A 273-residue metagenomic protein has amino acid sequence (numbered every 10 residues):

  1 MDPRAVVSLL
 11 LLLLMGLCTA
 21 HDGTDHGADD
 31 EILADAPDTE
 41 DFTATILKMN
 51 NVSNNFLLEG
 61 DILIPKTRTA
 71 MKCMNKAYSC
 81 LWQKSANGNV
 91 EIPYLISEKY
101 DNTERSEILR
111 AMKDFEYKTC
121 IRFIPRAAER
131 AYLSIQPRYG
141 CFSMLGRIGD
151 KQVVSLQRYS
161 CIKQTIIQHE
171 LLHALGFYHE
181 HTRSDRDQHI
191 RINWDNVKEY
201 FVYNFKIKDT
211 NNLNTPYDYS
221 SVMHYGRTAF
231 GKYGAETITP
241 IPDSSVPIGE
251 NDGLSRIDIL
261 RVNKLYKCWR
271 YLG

Functional and structural regions predicted by a protein language model:
D2-G273: Zinc-dependent metalloendopeptidases
